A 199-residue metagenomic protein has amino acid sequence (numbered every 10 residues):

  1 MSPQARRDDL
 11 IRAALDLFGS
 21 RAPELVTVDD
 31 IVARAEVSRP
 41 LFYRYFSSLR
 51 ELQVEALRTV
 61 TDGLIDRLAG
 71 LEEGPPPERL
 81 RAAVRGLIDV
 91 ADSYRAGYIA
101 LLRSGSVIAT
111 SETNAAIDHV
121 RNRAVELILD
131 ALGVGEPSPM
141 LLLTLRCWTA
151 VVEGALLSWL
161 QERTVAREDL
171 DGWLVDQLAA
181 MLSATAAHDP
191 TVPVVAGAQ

Functional and structural regions predicted by a protein language model:
M1-A5, A187-Q199: N-terminal intrinsically disordered/low-complexity leader segments
P3-A14, I31, A56-L64: Generic hydrophobic, amphipathic alpha-helix propensity
D9, F18, F46, R50-V60 (+3 more regions): Alpha-helical DNA-contacting segments of helix-turn-helix folds
D9, S20-E51, E55: Helix-turn-helix
T27, I99-R103, E168, P190-T191: Short, hydrophobic secondary-structure boundary micro-motifs
E55, A69-S93, D171: Hydrophobic alpha-helical connector segments
A91-S111, E126-L129, G154-Q161: Amphipathic alpha-helical segments used for helix-helix packing
T110-G135, P139-A150, G154, D169-A180: Amphipathic alpha-helical packing segments from all-alpha helical-bundle domains
